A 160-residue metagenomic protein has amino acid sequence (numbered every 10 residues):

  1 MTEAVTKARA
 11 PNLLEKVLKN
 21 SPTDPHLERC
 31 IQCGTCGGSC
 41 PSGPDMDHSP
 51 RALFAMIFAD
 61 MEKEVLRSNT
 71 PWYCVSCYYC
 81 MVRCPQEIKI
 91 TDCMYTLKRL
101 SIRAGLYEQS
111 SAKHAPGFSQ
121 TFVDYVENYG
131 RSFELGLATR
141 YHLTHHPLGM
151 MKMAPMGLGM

Functional and structural regions predicted by a protein language model:
M1-P22, M46-L66: Short, charged low-complexity linear segments at domain edges
P11, P22-P25, P41, P50 (+3 more regions): Proline-rich intrinsically disordered, low-complexity coils
P22-G34: Local sequence-structure signature of Cys/Sec-based thiol-disulfide redox active-site neighborhoods
L27, E62-V82, I88-M160: Iron-sulfur-cluster electron-transfer modules
T35-M56, Y79-R99: Iron-sulfur cluster-binding cysteine motifs and their immediate structural context in ferredoxin-like electron-transfer
